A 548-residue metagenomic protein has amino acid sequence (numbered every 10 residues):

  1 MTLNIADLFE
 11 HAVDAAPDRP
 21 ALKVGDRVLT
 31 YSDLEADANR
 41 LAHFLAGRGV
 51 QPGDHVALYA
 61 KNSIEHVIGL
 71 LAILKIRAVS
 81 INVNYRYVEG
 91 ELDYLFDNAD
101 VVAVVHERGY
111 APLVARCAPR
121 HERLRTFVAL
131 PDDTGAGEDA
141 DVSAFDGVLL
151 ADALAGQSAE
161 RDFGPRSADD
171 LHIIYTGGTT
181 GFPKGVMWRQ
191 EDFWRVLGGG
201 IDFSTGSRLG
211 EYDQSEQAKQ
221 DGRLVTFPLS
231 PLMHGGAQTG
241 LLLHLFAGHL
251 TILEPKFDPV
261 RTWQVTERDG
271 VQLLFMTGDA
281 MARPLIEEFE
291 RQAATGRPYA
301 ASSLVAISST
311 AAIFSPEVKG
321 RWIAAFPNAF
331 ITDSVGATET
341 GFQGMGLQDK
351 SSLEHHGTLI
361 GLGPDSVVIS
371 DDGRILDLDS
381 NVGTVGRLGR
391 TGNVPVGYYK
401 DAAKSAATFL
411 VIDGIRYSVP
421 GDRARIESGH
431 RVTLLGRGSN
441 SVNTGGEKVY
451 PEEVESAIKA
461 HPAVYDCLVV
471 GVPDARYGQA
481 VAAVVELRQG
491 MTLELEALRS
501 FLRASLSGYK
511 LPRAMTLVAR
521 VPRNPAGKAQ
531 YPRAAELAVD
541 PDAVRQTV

Functional and structural regions predicted by a protein language model:
M1-L3, A136-D170: Flexible, low-complexity linker/hinge segments
D18-S63, V67, L71, V88-D93: Conserved AMP-binding/adenylate-forming core of the ANL superfamily
T30-S32, L171-G199, S204: Conserved AMP-binding A3 loop
H43, H66, Y87, D93-F96 (+8 more regions): AMP-binding/adenylate-forming catalytic core of the ANL superfamily
G47-R48, K75-D152: Structural core segment of the AMP-binding/adenylate-forming
Q157-Y175, G181-F182, M187, Q217-V225: Conserved pre-ATP/AMP-binding loop-to-beta segment of ANL
W194-L229, M233-F275, E288, Q292: Conserved AMP-binding/adenylation subdomain of ANL enzymes
H249, V305-V432, G438-S441, V454-E455 (+1 more regions): Conserved AMP-binding/adenylate-forming
